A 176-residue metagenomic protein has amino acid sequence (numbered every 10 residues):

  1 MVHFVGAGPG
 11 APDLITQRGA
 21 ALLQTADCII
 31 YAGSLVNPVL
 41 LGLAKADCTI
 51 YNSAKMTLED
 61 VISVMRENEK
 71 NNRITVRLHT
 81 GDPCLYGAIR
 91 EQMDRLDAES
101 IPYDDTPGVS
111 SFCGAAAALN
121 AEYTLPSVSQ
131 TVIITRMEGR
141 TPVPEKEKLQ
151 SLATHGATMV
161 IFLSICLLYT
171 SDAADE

Functional and structural regions predicted by a protein language model:
M1, Q130, A157-M159: Structural beta-strand/beta-sheet cores of well-ordered domains, especially the beta-sheet scaffolds that support
M1-V109, G114: Class I S-adenosyl-L-methionine
P12, T141-P142, L168: Short, acidic Gly/Pro/Ser/Thr-rich loop/turn segments
N37-P38, L119-T124, S171: Intrinsically disordered, low-complexity boundary segments flanking structured domains
C84-H155: Class I SAM-dependent methyltransferase SAM-binding "motif I" and its flanking Rossmann-like core
A157, C166-L167: Flexible glycine/proline-rich
F162-L163: Active-site rim beta-loop-alpha module in soluble metabolic enzymes
Y169-E176: Conserved small/polar residues in nucleotide/adenosyl-binding loops
